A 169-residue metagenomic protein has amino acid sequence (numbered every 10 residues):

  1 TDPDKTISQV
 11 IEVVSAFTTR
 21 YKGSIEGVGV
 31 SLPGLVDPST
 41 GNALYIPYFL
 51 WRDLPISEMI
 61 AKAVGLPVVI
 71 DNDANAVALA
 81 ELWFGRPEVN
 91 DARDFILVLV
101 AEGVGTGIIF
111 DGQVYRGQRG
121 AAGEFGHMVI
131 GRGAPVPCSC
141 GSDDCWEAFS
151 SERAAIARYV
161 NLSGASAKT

Functional and structural regions predicted by a protein language model:
D2-V28, G34-D94: Glycine-rich phosphate-binding loop and adjoining helix at the ATP-binding site of ATP-dependent phosphoryl-transfer
L32, V136, D143-T169: A mobile "lid/hinge" subdomain adjacent to the ATP/sugar-phosphate binding pocket shared across diverse ATP-dependent
P33-V36, A101-G103: Short glycine-rich anion-binding loops that position phosphate/pyrophosphate groups of nucleotides and phosphorylated
S39-T40, P47, Q118, F149 (+1 more regions): Activation segment
T40-G41, G112, G120, G164: Detector for glycine-centered tight turns/loop "hinges" at secondary-structure junctions
Y48, W83, I130-G133, V160-G164: A generic structural signal for secondary-structure junctions that act as hinges or helix/strand caps at the edges
R86, D91-F149: Glycine-rich phosphate-binding loop of actin/hexokinase-like ATP-binding domains
